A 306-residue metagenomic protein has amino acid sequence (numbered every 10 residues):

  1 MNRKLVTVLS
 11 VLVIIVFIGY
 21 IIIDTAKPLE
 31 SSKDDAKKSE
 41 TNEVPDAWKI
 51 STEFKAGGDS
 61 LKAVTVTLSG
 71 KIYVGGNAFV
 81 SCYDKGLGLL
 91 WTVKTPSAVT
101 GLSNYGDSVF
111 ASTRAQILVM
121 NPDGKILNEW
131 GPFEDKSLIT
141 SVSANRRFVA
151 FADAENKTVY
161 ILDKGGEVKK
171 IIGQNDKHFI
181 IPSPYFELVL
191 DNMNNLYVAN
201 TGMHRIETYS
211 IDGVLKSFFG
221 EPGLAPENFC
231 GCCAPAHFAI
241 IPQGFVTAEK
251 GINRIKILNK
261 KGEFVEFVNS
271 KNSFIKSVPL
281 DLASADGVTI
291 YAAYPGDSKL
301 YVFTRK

Functional and structural regions predicted by a protein language model:
N2-K306: Eukaryotic scaffold repeat domains enriched in small/polar residues
